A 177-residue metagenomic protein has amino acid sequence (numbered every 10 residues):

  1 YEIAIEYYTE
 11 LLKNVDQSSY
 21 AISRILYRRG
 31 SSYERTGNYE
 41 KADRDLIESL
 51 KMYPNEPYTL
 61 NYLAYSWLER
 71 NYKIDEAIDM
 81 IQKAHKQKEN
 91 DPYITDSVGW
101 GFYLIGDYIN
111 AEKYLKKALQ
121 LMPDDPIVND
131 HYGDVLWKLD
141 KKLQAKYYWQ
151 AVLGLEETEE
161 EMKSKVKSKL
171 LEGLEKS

Functional and structural regions predicted by a protein language model:
N14-S18, M52, Q87, L121 (+1 more regions): Structural marker of alpha-solenoid helical repeat scaffolds
R28, Y62-L63, S97, H131 (+1 more regions): Canonical tetratricopeptide repeat
R28-S31, R35, E69-R70, L104 (+2 more regions): Register position in tetratricopeptide repeats
S31, Y65-S66, W100, D134: Residue-level recognition of tetratricopeptide repeat
